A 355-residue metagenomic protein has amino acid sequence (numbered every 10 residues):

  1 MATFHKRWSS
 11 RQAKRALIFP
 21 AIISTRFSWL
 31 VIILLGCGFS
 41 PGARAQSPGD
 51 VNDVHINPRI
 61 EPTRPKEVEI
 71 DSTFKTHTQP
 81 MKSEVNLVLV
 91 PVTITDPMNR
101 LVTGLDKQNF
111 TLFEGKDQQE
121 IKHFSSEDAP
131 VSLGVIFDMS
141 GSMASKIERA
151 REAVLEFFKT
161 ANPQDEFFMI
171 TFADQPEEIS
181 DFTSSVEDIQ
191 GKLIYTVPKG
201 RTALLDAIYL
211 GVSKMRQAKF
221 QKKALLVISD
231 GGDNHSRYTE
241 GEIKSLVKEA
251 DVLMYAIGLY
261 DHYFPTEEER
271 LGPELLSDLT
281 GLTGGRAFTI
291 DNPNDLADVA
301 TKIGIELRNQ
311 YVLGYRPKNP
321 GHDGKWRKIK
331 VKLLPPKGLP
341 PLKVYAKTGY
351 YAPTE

Functional and structural regions predicted by a protein language model:
M1-S24: N-terminal secretory signal peptides that target proteins for export/translocation
A2, A21-S24, F39, P62 (+2 more regions): Intrinsically disordered/low-complexity terminal segments and short unstructured peptides
F19, I23-S24, I33-L34, N57 (+1 more regions): Residues marking helix boundaries in flexible regions
S28-G38: Bacterial N-terminal signal peptides
A45-E355: Scaffold/interface architecture of coatomer-like assemblies
